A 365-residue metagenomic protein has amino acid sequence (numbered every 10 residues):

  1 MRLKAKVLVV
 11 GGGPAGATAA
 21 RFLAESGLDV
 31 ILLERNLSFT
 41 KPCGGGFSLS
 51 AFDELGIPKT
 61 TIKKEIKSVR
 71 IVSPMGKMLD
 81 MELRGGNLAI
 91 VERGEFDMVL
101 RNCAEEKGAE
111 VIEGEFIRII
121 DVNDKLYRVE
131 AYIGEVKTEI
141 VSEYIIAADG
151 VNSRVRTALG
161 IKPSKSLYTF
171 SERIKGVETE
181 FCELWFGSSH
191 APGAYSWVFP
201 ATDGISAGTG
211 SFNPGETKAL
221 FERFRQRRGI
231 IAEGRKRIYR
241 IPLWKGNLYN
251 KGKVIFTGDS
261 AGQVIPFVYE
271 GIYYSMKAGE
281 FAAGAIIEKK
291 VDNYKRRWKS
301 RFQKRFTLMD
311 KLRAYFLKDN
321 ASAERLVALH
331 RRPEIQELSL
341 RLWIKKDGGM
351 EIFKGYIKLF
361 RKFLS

Functional and structural regions predicted by a protein language model:
R2-G13: Beta1/beta-strand and adjacent pyrophosphate-binding region of the FAD-binding site in flavoprotein oxidoreductases
V7-V9, V30, V254: Conserved hydrophobic helix-helix packing surfaces used for dimerization/oligomerization
G16-A17: N-terminal Rossmann-fold NAD(P) dinucleotide-binding loop
A24-C43: Glycine-rich FAD pyrophosphate-binding loop
F47-V99: A conserved beta-strand/loop capping segment in the N-terminal third of enzymes that catalyze redox or closely related
C103-G234, G262: Predominantly flavin-linked oxidoreductase catalytic cores and closely associated redox partners
I119, N213-A285: FAD/FMN-dependent oxidoreductases across multiple families
G284-S365: C-terminal helical "tail/cap" subdomain of flavin- and related membrane-associated enzymes
